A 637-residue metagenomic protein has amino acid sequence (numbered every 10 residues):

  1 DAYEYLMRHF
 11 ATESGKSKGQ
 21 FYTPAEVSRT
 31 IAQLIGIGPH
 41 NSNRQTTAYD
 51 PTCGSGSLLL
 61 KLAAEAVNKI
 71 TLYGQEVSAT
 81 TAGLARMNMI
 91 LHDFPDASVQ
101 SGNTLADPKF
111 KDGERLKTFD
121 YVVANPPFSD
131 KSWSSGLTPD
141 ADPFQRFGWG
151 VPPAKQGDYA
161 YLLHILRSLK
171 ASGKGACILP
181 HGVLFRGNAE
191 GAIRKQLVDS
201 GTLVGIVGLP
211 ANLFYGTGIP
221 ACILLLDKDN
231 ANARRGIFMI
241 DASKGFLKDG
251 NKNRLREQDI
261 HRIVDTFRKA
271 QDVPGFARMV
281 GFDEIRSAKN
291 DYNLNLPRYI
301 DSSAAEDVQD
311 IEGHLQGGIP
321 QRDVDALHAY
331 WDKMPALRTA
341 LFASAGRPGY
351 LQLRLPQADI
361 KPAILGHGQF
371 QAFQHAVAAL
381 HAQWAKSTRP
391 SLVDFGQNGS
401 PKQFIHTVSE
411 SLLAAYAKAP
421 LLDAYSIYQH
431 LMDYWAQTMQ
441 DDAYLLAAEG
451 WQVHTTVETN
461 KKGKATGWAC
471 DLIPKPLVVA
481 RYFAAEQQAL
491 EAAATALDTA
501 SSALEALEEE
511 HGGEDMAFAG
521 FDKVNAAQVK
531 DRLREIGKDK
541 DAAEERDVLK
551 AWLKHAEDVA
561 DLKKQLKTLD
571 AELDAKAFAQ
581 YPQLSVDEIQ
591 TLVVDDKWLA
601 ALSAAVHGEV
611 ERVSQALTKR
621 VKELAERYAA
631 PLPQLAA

Functional and structural regions predicted by a protein language model:
D1-A11: Long recognition/docking surfaces used for binding and targeting
A2, I31, A85, L224 (+1 more regions): Residue-level signature of catalytic and energy-coupling elements of molecular machines, predominantly ATP/GTP-dependent
T12-K16: Conserved adenine-nucleotide phosphate-binding loops and their immediately adjacent elements
S17-A124, S129-G150, Y159-A160, L179-G182 (+3 more regions): Conserved S-adenosyl-L-methionine
G113-D471, L490-E505, E509-A636: A conserved structural/catalytic subdomain of Rossmann-like adenosyl-cofactor enzymes
W468, Y482-A485: Charged, extended alpha-helical/coiled-coil interaction regions used as scaffolds in large eukaryotic complexes
P474-V478: Extended alpha-helical interaction scaffolds
